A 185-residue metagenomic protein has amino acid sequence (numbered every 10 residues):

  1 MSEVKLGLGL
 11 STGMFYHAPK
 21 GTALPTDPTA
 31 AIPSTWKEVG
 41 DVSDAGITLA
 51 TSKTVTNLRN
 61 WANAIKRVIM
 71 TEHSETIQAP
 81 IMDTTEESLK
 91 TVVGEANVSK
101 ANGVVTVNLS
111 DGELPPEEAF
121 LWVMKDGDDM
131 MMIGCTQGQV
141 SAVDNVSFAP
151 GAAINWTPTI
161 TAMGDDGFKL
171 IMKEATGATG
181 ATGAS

Functional and structural regions predicted by a protein language model:
M1-D41, T176-A184: Polar/acidic, low-complexity leader/linker segments enriched in S/T/G and N/D
A45, T71-I77, G103, P116-E118: A generic structural signal for short beta-strands and their flanking turns/coil linkers
A50-Q78: Short, solvent-exposed beta-alpha or beta-beta edge segments that form flexible loop/patches at the rim of ligand
A64-R67, W122, V146-F148: Beta-strand-rich interaction surfaces with strong enrichment in secreted/lumenal proteins
R67-L89, G151-D166: Oligomerization/assembly interface segments of phage tail-like spikes and tubes
L89-L121: Extended, positively charged loop/linker patches that create polyanion-binding surfaces
P115-M132, T136: Extended, acidic-biased charged interface segments
D129-S185: Mixed-charge, glycine-accented linear interaction segment located at domain edges/termini
